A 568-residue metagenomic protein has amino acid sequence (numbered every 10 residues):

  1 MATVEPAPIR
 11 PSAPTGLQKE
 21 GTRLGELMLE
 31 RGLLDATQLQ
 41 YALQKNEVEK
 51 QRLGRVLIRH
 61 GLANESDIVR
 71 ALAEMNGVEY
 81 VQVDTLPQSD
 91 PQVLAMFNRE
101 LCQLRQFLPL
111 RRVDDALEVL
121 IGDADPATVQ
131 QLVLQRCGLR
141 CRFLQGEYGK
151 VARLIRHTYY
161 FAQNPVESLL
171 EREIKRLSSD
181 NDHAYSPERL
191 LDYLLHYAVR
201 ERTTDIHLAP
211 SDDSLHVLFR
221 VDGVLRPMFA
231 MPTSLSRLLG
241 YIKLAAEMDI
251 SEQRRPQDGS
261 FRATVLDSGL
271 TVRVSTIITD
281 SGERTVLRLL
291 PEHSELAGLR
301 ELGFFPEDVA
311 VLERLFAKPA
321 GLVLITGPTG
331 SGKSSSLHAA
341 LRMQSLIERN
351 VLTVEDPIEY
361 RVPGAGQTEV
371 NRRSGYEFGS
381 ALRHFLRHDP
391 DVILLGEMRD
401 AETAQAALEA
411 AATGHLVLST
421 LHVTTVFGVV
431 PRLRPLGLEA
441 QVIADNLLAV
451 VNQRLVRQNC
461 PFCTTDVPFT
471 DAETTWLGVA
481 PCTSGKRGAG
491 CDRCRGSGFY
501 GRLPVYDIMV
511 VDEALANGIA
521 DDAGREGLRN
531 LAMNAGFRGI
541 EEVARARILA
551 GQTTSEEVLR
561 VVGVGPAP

Functional and structural regions predicted by a protein language model:
M1-E283, R288-E295, L299-R300, P306-E307 (+2 more regions): N-terminal, intrinsically disordered, highly charged
T3, H183-Y197, E201-P568: Short, flexible helix-loop junctions that flank or precede catalytic/ligand sites
